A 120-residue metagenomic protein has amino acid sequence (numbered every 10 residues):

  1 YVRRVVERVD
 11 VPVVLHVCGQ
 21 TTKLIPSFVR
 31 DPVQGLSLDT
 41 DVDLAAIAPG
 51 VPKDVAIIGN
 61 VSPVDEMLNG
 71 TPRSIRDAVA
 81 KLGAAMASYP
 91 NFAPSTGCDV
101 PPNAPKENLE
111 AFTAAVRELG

Functional and structural regions predicted by a protein language model:
Y1-G120: Active-site loop segments of alpha/beta catalytic cores
